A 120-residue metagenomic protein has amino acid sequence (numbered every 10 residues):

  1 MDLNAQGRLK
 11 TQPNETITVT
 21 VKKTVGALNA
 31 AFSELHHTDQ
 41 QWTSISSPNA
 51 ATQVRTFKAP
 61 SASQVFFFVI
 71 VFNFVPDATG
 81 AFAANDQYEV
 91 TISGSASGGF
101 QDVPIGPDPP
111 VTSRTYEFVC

Functional and structural regions predicted by a protein language model:
M1-S33, P48-V65, V69-C120: Beta-strand-rich recognition domains
H36-P48: Solvent-exposed beta-strand/loop surfaces of large extracellular or lumenal domains
